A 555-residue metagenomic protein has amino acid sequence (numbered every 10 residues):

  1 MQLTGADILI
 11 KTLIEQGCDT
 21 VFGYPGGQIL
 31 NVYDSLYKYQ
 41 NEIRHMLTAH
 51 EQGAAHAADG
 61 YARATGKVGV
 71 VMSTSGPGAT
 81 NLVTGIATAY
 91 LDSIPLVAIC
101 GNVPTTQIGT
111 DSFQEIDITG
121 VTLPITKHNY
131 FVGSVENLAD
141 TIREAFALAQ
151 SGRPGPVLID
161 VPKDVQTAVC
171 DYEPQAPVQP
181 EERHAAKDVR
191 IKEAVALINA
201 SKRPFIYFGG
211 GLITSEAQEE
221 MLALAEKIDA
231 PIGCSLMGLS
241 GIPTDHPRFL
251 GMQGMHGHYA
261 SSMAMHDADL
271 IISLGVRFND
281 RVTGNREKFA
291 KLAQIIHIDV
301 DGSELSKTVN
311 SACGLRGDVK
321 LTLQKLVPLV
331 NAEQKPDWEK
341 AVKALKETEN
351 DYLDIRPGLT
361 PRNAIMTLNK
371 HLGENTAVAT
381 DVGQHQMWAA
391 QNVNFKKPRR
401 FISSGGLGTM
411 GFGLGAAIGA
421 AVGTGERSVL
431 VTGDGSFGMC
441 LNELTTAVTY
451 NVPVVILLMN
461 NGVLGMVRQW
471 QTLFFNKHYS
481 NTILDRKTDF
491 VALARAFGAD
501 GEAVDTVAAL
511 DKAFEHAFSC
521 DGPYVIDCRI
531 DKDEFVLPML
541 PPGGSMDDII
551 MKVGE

Functional and structural regions predicted by a protein language model:
M1-E333, T367, H371-E374, T446 (+5 more regions): N-terminal alpha/beta PP-like core and its mobile active-site loop of ThDP/TPP-dependent enzymes
A6-I10, I14, D19, I29-Y37 (+1 more regions): Active-site diphosphate/adenylate-binding microenvironment
I99, Q107, F113-Q114, S306-T308 (+3 more regions): Thiamine diphosphate
E136, K163, G210, G254 (+9 more regions): A broadly conserved detector of short glycine/acidic/proline-rich loop/turn motifs that flank catalytic sites and bind
E136, P174, L292-Q384, V507-A508 (+3 more regions): Phosphate/pyrophosphate-binding active-site segments
L158, H297, A379, V431-T432: Generic enzyme active-site microenvironment
A225, M265, P361, C440 (+1 more regions): Active-site-proximal structural scaffolding
